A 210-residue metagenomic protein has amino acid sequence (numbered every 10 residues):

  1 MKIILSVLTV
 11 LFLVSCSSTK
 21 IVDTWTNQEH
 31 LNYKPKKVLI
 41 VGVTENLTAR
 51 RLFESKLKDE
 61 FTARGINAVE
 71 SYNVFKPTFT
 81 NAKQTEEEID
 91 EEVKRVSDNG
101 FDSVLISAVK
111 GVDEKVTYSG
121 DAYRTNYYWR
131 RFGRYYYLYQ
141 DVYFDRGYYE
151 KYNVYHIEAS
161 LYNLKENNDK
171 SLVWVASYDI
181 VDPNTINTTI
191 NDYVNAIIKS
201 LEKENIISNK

Functional and structural regions predicted by a protein language model:
M1-L5: Positively charged n-region of N-terminal signal peptides that target proteins for export
L8, A108-G111, I180: Residues that line or immediately flank small-molecule/substrate-binding pockets and catalytic motifs
F12-S15: C-terminal motif of bacterial Sec signal peptides marking the signal peptidase cleavage site
S17-K36, L138-K210: C-terminal/domain-edge helix-coil "capping" segments
P35-K37, F101-D102: A general structural motif
E45-E114: N-terminal segment of the mature soluble domain
E87-S160: Surface-exposed short loop/turn segments
